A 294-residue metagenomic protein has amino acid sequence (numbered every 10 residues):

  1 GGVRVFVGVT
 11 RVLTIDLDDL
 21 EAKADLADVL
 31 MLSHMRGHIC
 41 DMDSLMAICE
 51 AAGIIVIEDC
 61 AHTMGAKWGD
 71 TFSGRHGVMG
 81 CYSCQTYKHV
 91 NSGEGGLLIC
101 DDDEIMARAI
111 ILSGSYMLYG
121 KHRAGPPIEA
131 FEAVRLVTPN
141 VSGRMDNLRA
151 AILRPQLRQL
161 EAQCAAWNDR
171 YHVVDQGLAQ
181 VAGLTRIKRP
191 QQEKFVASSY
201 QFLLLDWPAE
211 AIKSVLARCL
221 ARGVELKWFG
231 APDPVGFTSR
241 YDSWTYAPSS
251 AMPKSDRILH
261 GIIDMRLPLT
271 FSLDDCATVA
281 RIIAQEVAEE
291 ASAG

Functional and structural regions predicted by a protein language model:
G1-V5: A short helix-loop-beta submotif of the ANL/AMP-binding
R11-S92, L97-I99, D103-I105, D264: Active-site phosphate-binding strand-loop segment of PLP-dependent enzymes
K23, S44-A52, V173-Q180, R218 (+1 more regions): Alpha-helical structural signal in soluble globular domains
M31-S33, S83, I152, K188 (+3 more regions): Short beta-strand segments
L45, A109, V215: Aromatic/hydrophobic pocket-lining residues that form π-stacking "cages" and hydrophobic walls in ligand
T63-G69, H76-S199: Active-site region of PLP-dependent enzymes
M117-E129, V173-Q176, S214-I263, A293-G294: Conserved PLP cofactor-binding pocket of PLP-dependent enzymes
P190, A197-P208, F237-S249, L259-L273: Conserved PLP-binding active-site segment of the aspartate aminotransferase-like
